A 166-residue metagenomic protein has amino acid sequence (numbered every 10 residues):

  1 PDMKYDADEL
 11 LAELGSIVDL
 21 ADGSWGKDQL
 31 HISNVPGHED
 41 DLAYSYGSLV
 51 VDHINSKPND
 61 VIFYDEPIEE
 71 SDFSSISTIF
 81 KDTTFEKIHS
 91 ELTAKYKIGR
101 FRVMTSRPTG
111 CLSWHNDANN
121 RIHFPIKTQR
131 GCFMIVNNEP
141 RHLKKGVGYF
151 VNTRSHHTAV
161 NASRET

Functional and structural regions predicted by a protein language model:
P1-I88: Non-heme Fe(II)/2-oxoglutarate
K87-P108: A short glycine-rich, His/Asp/Glu-containing loop-to-beta-strand
E91-K95, S113-N116, I126: Short, conserved, surface-exposed binding loops centered on an aromatic residue
T105, N116-C132: Short, conserved beta-strand element in jelly-roll/cupin
R107-T109, K145-G146, R154: Tight coil/turn sites that cap or link beta-strands
L112-W114, C132-M134, V151-S163: Short beta-strand His + acidic residue motifs that chelate non-heme Fe in jelly-roll/DSBH and cupin folds
I122-P125, G148-F150, R164-T166: A short hydrophobic beta-strand segment most commonly corresponding to one strand of the jelly-roll/cupin
P125-K145: A short beta-strand-loop-beta hairpin characteristic of the jelly-roll/cupin
